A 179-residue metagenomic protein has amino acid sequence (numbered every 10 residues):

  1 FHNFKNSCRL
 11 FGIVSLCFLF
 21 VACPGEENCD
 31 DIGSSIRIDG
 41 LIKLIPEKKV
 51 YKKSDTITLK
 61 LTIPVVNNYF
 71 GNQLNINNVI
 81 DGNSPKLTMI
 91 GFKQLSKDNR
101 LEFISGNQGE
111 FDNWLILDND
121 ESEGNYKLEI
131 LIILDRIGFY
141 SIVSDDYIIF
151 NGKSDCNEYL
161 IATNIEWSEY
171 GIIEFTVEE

Functional and structural regions predicted by a protein language model:
L19-A22: C-terminal motif of bacterial Sec signal peptides marking the signal peptidase cleavage site
P24-E26: Bacterial signal peptide processing site
N28-G40: Proline/serine/threonine-rich low-complexity linkers at boundaries of modular beta-sandwich domains
P46-Y51: Short beta-strand segments of immunoglobulin-like
I63-I80: Short amphipathic, basic-aromatic surface patches that mediate peripheral association with negatively charged
K97-L128: Extended, solvent-exposed segments with strong compositional bias
S122-I161: Internal, hydrophobic beta-strand segments that form the core of beta-sheet-rich folds
F150-E179: Extracytoplasmic/periplasmic copper-protein system
